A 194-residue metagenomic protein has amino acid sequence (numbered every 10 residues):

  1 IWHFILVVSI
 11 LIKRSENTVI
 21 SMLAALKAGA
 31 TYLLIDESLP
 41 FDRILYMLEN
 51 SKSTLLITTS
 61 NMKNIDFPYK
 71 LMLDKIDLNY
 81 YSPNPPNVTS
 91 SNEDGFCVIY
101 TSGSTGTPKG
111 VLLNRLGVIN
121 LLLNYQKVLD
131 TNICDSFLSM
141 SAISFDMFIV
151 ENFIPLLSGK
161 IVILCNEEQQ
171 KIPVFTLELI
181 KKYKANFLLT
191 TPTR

Functional and structural regions predicted by a protein language model:
I1-I119, L129-D130, P155, G159: Carrier-protein-dependent adenylate-forming modules in NRPS/ANL systems
I12-K13, I99-S102, D135, S141-A142 (+1 more regions): Active-site beta-alpha turn of Rossmann-fold NAD(P)-dependent dehydrogenases/reductases
K13, N61-M62, S141-S144, E168-Q169 (+1 more regions): Adenylate-forming
E16, E93, M147-V150, T190: A generic structural signal for residues located within well-ordered alpha-helices of large catalytic or ligand-binding
N17, L39-P40, S144-F145, Q169-K171: Glycine-/small-residue-rich active-site loops that bind phosphorylated ligands and cofactors
L23, S51, S141-A142, M147: Residue-level recognition of transmembrane alpha-helices in multi-pass small-molecule transporters/permeases
I35, V98, M140-S141, C165 (+1 more regions): Short hydrophobic "strand-cap" motifs at the C-terminus of beta-strands
K109-L138, D146-F187: Conserved AMP-binding/adenylation subdomain of ANL enzymes
